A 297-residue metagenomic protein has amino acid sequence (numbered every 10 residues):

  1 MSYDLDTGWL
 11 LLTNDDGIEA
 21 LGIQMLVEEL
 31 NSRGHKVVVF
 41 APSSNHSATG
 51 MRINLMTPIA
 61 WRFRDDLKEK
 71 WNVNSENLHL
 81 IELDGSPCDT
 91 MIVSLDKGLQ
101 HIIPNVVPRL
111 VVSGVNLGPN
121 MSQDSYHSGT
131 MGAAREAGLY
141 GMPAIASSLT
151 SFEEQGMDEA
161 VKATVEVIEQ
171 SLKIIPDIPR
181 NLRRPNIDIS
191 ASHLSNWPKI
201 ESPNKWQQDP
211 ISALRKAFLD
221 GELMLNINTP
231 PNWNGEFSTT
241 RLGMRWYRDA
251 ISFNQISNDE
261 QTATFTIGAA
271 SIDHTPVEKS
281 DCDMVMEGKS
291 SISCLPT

Functional and structural regions predicted by a protein language model:
S2-T13, A20-N105: A cross-family phosphate/adenosyl-ligand binding-site feature
W9, K36, L110, G141-P143 (+1 more regions): Proline-centered loop/turn at the N-terminus of a beta-strand
T13, F40-P42, S113-N116, A146-S148 (+2 more regions): Short beta-strand segments
D16, N45, S86-P87, N116-P119 (+1 more regions): Short glycine-rich anion-binding loops that position phosphate/pyrophosphate groups of nucleotides and phosphorylated
I18-L21, M25, S86-D89, G132 (+2 more regions): Conserved active-site and cofactor/substrate-binding residues in soluble primary-metabolism enzymes
V93, L99-F152: Internal, conserved structured core segments that host functional sites
F152-D158: Active-site metal-coordination segments of metallo-dependent hydrolases
V161-T297: Electrostatically charged, flexible surface regions
